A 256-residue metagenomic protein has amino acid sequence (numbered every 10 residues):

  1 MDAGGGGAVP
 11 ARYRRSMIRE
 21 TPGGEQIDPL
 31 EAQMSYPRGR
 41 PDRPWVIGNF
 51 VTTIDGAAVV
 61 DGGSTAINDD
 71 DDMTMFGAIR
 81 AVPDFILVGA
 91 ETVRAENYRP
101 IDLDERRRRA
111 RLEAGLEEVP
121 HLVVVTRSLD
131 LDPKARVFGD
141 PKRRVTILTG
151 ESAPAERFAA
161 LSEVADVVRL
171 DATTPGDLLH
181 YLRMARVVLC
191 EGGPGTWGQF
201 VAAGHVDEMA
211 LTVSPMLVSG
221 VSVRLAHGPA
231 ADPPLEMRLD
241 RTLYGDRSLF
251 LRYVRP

Functional and structural regions predicted by a protein language model:
V9-P256: Enzymes that bind and transform nitrogen-containing heteroaromatic metabolites
